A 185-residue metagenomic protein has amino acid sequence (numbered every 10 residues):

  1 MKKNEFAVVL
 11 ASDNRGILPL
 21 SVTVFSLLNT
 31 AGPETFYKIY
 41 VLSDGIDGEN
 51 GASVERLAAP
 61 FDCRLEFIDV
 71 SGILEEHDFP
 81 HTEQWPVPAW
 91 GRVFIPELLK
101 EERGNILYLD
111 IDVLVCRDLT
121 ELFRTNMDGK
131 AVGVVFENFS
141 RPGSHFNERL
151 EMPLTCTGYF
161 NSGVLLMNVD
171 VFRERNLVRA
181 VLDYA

Functional and structural regions predicted by a protein language model:
M1-A185: Glycosyltransferase catalytic domains, chiefly GT-A lineage
